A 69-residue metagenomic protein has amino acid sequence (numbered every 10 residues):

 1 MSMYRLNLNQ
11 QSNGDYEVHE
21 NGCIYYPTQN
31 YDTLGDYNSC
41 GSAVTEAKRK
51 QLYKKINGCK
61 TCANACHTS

Functional and structural regions predicted by a protein language model:
R5-D32, N57, A63-N64: Short aromatic-glycine-(Arg/Gly/Cys) micro-motifs in beta-strand/loop hairpins
Y31-D36, C40-S69: Short, mixed-charge low-complexity intrinsically disordered segments
